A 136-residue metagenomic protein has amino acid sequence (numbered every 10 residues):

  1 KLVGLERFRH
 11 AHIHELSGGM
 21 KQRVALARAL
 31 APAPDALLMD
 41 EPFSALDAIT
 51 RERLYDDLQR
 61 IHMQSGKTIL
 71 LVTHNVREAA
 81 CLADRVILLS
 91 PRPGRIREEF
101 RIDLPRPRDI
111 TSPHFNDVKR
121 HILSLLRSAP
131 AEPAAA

Functional and structural regions predicted by a protein language model:
K1-F8, R60: Conserved ABC ATPase "signature" region
A11-H14, P32: Conserved signature/switch motifs of ABC ATPase nucleotide-binding domains
L26: Hydrophobic anchor residue at the start of the ABC signature
L37-D40: Catalytic Walker B motif of ABC-type/P-loop ATPase nucleotide-binding domains
R51-S65: Helical segment within the ABC ATPase nucleotide-binding domain
K67-V72: Conserved H-loop
P91-H121: Conserved beta-strand-loop-alpha-helix hinge in the C-terminal portion of ABC ATPase nucleotide-binding domains
